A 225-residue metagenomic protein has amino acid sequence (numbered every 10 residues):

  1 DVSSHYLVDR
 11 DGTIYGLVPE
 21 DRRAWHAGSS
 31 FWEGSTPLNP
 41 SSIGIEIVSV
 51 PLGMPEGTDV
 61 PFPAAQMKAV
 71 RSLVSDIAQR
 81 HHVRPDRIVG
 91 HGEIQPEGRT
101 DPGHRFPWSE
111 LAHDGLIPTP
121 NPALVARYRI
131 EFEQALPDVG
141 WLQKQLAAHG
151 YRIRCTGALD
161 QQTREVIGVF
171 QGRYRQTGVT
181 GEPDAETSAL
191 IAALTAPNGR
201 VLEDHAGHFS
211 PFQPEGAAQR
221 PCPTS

Functional and structural regions predicted by a protein language model:
D1-D86: Active-site-adjacent loop/helix surface patches within enzyme catalytic domains that shape the substrate-binding cleft
G28-F31, P63-D86, Q95-S225: Cell-envelope/ECM-targeting effectors and their regulatory/trafficking segments
V50, I94-Q95: Short, solvent-exposed loop/turn segments at secondary-structure junctions
